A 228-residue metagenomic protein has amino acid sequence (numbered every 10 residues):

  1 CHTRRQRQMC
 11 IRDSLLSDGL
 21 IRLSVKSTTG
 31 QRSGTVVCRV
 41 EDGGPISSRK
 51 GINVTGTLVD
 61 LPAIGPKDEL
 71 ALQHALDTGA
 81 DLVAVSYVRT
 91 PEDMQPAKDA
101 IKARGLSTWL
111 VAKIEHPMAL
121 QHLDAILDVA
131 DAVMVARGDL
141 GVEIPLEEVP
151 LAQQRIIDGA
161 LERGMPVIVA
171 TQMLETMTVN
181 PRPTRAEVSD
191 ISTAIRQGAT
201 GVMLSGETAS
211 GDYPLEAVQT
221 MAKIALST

Functional and structural regions predicted by a protein language model:
C1-R7: Single conserved hydrophobic/aromatic residue that forms the stacking wall/gate of nucleotide- or nucleobase-binding
Q8, R12-L23: Ser/Thr/Gly-rich low-complexity blocks that favor extended beta-strand/coil architectures
V25-S27: Conserved hydrophobic positions within beta-strands
R32-E41: A generic structural motif
E41-V59: Cytosolic, membrane-proximal regulatory domains of ion/volume homeostasis and mechanosensation machinery
G51, D60, Q95, V111 (+1 more regions): Long, charged amphipathic helices and adjacent flexible linkers at domain junctions
T57-T171, M177-V188, S192-I195, A209: Conserved alpha/beta-domain cores
K98, T208-T228: C-terminal helical cap(s) of enzyme catalytic domains, especially alpha/beta-barrels
